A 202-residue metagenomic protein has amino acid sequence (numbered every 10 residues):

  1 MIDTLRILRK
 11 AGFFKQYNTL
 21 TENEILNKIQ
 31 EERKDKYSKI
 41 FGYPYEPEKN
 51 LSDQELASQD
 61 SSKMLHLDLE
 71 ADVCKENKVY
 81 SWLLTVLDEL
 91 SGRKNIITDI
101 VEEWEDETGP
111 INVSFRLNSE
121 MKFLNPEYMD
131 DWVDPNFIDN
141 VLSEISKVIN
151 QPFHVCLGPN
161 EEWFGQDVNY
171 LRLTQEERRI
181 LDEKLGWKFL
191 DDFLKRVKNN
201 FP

Functional and structural regions predicted by a protein language model:
M1-P202: Contiguous interface-forming segments/domains that mediate binding rather than catalysis
